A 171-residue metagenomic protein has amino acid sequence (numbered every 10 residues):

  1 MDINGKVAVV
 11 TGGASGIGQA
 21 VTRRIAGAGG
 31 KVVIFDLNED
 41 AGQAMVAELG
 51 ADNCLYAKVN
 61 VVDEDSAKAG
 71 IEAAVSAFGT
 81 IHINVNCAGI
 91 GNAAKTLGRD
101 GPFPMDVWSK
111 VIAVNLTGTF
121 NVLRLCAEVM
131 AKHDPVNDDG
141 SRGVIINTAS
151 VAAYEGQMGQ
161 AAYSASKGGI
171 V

Functional and structural regions predicted by a protein language model:
I3-V33: Canonical Rossmann dinucleotide-binding motif of NAD(H)/NADP(H)-dependent dehydrogenases/reductases, specifically
A28-M45: Conserved glycine-rich Rossmann-like NAD(P)H-binding loop of the short-chain dehydrogenase/reductase
E39-D40, K58-I71, M105: The beta1-alpha1 cofactor-binding region of Rossmann-like NAD(H)/NADP(H)-dependent oxidoreductases
K95-S109: Substrate-binding pocket helix/loop in short-chain dehydrogenase/reductase
L97, E155-A161: Active-site loop immediately N-terminal to the catalytic Tyr-X3-Lys motif of short-chain dehydrogenase/reductase
L123, S166: Active-site helix of classical SDR
S150: Residue(s) in the substrate-gating loop at a strand-loop-helix junction that position the organic substrate next
